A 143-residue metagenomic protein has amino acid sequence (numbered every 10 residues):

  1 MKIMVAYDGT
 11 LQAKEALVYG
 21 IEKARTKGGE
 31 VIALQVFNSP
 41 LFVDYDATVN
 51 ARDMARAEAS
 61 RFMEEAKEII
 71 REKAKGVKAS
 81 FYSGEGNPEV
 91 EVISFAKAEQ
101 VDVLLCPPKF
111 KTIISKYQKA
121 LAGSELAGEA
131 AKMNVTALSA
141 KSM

Functional and structural regions predicted by a protein language model:
K2-A47: Small/aliphatic-rich secondary-structure junction motif
I3, G20, V92, L105 (+1 more regions): Hydrophobic structural packing positions in well-ordered secondary structure
A24, I70, A74, A96 (+1 more regions): A generic structural signal for well-ordered alpha-helical segments
I32-L34, S80-G84, T136-L138: General small-molecule cofactor/ligand-binding pocket signal
N50-F62: A short acidic, glycine-rich active-site loop that binds or catalyzes chemistry on phosphate/adenosine moieties
E72-L104: Structural beta-alpha unit
K97-M143: Gly/Ser-rich helix-loop-strand patches that form or flank binding pockets for ribonucleotide-derived cofactors
